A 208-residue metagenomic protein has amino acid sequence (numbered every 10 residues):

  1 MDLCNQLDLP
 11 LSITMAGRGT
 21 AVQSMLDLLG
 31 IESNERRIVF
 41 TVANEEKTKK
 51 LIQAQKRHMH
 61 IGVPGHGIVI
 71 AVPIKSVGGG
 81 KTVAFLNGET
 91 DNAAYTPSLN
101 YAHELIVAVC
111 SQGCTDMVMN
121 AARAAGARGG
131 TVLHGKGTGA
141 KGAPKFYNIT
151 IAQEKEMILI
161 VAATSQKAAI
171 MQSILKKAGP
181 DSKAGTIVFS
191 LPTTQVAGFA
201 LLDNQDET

Functional and structural regions predicted by a protein language model:
M1-T208: Positively charged, small/polar-rich N-terminal and surface patches that mediate targeting and assembly and bind
